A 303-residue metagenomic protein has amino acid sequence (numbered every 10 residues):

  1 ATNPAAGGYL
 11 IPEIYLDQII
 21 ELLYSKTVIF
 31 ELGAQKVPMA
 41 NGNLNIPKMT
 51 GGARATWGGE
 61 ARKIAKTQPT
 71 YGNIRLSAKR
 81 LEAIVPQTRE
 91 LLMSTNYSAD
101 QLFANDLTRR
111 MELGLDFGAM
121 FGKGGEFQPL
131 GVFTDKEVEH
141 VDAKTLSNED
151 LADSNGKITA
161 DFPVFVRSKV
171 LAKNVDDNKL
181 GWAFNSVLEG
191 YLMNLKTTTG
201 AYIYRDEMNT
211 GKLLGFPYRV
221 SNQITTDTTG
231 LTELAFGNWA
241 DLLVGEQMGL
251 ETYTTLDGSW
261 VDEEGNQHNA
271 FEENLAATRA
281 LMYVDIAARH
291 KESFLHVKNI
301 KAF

Functional and structural regions predicted by a protein language model:
A1-K179, M193-R205, G211, Y218-V220 (+3 more regions): Acidic/polar, low-complexity extended loops/arms that serve as protein-protein interfaces in large oligomeric shells
G72-S77, Q101-T108, K157, V187 (+1 more regions): Sequence/fold signature of self-assembling virion shell proteins
G181-N185: Short, conserved beta-strand edge motifs with alternating hydrophobic and charged residues
